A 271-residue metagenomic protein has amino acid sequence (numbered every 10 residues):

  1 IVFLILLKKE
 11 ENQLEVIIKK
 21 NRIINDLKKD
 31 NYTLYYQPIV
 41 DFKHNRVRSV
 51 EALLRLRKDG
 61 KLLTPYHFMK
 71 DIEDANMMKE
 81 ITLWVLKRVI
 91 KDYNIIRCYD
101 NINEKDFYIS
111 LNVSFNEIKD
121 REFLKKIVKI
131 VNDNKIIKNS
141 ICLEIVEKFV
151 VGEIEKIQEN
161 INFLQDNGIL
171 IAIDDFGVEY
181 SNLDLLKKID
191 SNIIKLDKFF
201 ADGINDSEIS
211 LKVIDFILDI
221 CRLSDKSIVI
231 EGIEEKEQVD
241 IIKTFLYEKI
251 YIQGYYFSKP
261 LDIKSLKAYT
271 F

Functional and structural regions predicted by a protein language model:
I1, E11-N12, F42, F115-K119 (+2 more regions): EAL-family c-di-GMP phosphodiesterase catalytic domain
V2-T33, I72-N76, F115-E117, I263-F271: C-di-GMP signaling machinery
N12-D71, I173, S258-P260: Active-site core of bacterial EAL-family cyclic-dinucleotide phosphodiesterase domains
V16, K61-P65, D74-A75, T82 (+2 more regions): Catalytic-site-adjacent helices and loops of nucleotide signaling machinery
K58-L62, L86-I90, D175, G254: Short acidic-capped amphipathic helix/loop micro-motif used as an active-site/signal-coupling element
I81-K156, G232: Catalytic core of bacterial c-di-GMP phosphodiesterases, primarily the EAL and HD-GYP domains, capturing alpha-helical
N94-R97, N132, Q158-D166, D215-R222 (+1 more regions): Surface-exposed amphipathic alpha-helices with a cationic face
K125-V128, K156-E159, E208-D215: Charged helix-capping and loop-helix junction motifs
